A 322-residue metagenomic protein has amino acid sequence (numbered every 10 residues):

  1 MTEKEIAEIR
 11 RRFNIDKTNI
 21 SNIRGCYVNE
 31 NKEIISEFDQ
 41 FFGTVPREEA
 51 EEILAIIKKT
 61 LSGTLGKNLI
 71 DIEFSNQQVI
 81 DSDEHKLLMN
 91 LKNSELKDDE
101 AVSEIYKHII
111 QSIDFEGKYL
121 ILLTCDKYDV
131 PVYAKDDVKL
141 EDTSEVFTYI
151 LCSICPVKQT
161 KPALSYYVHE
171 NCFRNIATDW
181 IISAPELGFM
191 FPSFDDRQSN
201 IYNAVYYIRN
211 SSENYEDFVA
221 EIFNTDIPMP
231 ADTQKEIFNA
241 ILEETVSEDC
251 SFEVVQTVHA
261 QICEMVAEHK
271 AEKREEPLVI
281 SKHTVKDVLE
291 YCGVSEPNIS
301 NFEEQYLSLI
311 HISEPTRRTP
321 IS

Functional and structural regions predicted by a protein language model:
M1-R47: Charged, amphipathic alpha-helical stretches
R24-C26, I70, E314: A broad "ordered helical/assembly scaffold" signature
N29-L309: Long, hydrophobic alpha/beta structural blocks
I310-I321: Residue-level detector of conserved catalytic or cofactor/ligand-binding positions in enzyme active sites
